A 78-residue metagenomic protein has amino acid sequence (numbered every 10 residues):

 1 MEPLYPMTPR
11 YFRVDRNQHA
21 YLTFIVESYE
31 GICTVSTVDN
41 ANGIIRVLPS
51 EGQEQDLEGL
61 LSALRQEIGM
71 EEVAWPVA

Functional and structural regions predicted by a protein language model:
M1-L4: A detector for short, charged/polar N-terminal pre-domain segments
P9-V73: Amphipathic, hydrophobic secondary-structure cores in small proteins
A78: Nucleotide-activated sugar donor-binding and catalytic core shared by glycosyltransferases and related lipid-linked
